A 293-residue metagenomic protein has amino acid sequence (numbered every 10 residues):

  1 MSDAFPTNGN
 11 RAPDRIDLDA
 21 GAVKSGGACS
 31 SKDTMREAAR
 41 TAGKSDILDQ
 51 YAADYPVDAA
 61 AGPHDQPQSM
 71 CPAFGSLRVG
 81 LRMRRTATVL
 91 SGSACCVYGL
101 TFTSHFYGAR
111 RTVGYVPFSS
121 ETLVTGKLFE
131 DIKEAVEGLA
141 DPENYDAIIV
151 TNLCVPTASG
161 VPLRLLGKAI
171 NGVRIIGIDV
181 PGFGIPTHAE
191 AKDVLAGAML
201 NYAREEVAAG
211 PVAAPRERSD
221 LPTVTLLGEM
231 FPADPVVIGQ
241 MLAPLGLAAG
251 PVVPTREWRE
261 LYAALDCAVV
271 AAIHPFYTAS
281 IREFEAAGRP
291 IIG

Functional and structural regions predicted by a protein language model:
M1-G293: An N-terminal assembly and electron-transfer interface module characteristic of large anaerobic redox and radical
